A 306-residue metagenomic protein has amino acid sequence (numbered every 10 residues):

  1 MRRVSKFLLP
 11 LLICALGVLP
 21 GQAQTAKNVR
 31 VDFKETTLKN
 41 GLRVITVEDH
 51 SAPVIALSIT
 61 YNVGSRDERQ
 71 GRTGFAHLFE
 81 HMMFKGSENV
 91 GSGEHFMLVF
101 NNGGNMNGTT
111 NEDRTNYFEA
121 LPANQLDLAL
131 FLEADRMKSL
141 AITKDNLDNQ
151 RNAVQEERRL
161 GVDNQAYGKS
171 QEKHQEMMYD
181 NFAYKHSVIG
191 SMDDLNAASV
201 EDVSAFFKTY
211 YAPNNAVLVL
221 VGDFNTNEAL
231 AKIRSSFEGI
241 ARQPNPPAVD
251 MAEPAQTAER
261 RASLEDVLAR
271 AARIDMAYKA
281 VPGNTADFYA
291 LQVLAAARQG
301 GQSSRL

Functional and structural regions predicted by a protein language model:
M1-F7: Positively charged n-region of N-terminal signal peptides that target proteins for export
L8-V18: Bacterial N-terminal signal peptides
Q22-S65, G91-N124, G161-N215, G239-T285 (+1 more regions): Non-catalytic beta-strand/loop surface segments
G64-R72: Short pre-active-site segment immediately N-terminal to the catalytic Zn-binding motif
T73-S87: Active-site SXXK
G86-N89, A120-R151, A286, G300-Q302: M16/insulysin-pitrilysin zinc metalloprotease superfamily fold
A141-R159, N225, P244-A258: Acidic/histidine-enriched alpha-helical segments
R151, S204-S236: Non-catalytic, conformational "gating/processing" segments within enzyme and secreted inhibitor domains
